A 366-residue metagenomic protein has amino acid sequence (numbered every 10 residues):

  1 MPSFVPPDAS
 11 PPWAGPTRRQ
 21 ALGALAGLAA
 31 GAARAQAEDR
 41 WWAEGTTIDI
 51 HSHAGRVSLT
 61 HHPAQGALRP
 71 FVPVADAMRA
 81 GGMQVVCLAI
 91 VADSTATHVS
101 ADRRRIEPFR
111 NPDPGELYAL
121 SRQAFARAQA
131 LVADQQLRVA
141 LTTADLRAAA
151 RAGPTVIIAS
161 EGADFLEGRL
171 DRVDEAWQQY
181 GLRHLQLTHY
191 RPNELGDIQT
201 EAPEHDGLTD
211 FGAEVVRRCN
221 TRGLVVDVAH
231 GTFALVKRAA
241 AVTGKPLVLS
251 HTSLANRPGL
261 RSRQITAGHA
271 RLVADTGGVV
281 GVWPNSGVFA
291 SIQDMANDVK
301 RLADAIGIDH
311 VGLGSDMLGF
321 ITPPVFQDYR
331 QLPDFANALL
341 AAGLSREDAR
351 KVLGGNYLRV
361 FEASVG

Functional and structural regions predicted by a protein language model:
P2-P6, P11-G31, A35-E204, G259-L313 (+1 more regions): N-terminal hydrophobic targeting/anchoring segments and the immediately downstream early-domain regions of hydrolases
T188-G268, V279-V288: Active-site core of metal-dependent hydrolases
